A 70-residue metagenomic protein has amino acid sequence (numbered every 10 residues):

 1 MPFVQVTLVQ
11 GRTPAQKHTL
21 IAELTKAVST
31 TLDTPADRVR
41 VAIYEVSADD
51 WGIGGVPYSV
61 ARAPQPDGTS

Functional and structural regions predicted by a protein language model:
P2-S70: A domain-level signal for the structural core that forms small-molecule/cofactor-binding pockets and catalytic centers
